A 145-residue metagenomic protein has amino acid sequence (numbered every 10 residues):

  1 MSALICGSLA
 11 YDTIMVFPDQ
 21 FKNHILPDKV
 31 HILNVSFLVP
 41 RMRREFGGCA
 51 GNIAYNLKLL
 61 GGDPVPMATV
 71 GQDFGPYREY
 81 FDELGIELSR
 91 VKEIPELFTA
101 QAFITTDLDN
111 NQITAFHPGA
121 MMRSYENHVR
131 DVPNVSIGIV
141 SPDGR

Functional and structural regions predicted by a protein language model:
M1-V65, P76, R123-S124: Glycine-rich phosphate/adenosyl-contacting loop at the front of the ribokinase-like
G7-S8, A68-Q72, E93, L108: Cofactor-binding loop segments of dinucleotide-utilizing enzymes, especially the Rossmann-like FAD- and NAD(P)+-binding
D12, D63-R90: A glycine-rich beta-to-alpha transition motif near the start of alpha/beta enzyme domains, typified by
K22-N23, D82-G85, D107-D109: Short, hinge-like loop/turn segments at secondary-structure boundaries
R41, T69, L97: Electropositive, gly/pro-rich neighborhoods at or near active sites that engage anionic ligands
R44, A68-T69, I139-S141: Residue-level marker of alpha-helix boundaries and capping positions
S89-E96, A102-G144: Conserved phosphate-binding/catalytic loop of the ribokinase/pfkB sugar-kinase fold
